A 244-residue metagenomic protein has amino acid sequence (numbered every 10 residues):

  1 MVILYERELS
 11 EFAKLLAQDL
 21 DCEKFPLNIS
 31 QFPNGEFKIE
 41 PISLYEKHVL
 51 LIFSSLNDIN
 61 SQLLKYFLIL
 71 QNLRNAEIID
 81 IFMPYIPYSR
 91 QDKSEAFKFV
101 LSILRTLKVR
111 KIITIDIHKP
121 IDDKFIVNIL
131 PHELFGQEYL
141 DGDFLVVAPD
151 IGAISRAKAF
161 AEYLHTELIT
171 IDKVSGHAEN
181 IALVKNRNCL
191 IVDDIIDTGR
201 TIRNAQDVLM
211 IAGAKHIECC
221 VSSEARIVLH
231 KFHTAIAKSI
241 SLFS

Functional and structural regions predicted by a protein language model:
M1-S244: PRPP-associated nucleotide enzymes
